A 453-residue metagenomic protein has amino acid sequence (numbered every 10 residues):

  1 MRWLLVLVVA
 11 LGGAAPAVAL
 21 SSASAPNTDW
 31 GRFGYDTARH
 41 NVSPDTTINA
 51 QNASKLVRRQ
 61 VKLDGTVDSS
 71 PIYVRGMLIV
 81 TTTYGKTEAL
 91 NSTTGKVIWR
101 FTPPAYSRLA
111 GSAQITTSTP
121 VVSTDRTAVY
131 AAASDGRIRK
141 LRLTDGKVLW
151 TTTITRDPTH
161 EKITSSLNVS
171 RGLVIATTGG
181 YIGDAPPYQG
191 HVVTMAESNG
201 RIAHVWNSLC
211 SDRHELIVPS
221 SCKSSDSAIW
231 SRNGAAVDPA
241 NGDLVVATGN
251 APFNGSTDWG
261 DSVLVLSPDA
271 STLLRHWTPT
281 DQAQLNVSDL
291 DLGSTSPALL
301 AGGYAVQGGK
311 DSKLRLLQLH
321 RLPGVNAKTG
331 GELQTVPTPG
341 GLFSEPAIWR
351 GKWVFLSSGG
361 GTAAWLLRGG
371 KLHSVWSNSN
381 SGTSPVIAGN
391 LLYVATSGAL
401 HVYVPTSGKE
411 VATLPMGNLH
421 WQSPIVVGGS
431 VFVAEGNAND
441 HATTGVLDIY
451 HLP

Functional and structural regions predicted by a protein language model:
M1-S21: Secretory targeting and sorting signals
L20-P453: Noncatalytic, solvent-exposed loop/strand surfaces of beta-propeller-type extracellular/periplasmic domains
